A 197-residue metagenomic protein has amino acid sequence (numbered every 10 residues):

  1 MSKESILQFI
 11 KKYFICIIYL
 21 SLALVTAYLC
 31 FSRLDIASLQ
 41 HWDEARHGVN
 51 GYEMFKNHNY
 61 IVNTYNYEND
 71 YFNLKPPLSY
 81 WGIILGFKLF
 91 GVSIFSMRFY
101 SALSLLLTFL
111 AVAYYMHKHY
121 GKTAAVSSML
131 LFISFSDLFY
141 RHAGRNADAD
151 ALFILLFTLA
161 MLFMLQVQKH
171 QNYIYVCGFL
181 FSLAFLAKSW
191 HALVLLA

Functional and structural regions predicted by a protein language model:
F14-E44: Transmembrane signal-anchor helices characteristic of membrane glycosylation enzymes that use polyprenol
L22, V112-F135: Transmembrane-helix signature of polytopic, membrane-embedded enzymes that assemble or transfer cell-envelope glycans
Y28-R33, H47-Y71, L85: Extracytosolic helix-loop segments that constitute the early lumenal/periplasmic catalytic or substrate-binding loops
N50-M54, D70-V92, A184: Short hydrophobic/aromatic helix or loop-helix immediately within or flanking a transmembrane segment in polytopic
P77-W81, F90-L107, A143, A147: Loop-to-helix entry region of an early transmembrane alpha helix in multi-pass inner-membrane enzymes
F99-Y120, L159: Transmembrane-helix motifs of polytopic, lipid-linked glycan transferases
K118, T158-I174: Membrane-interface transmembrane helices that cradle and orient dolichyl/undecaprenyl
F163, I174-S189: Membrane-interface alpha helices of multi-pass inner-membrane proteins
